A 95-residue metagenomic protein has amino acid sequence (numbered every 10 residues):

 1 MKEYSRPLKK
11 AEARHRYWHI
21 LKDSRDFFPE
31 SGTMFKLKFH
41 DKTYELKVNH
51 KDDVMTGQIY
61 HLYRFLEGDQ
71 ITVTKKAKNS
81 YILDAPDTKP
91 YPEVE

Functional and structural regions predicted by a protein language model:
M1-E95: Acidic, low-complexity intrinsically disordered regions
